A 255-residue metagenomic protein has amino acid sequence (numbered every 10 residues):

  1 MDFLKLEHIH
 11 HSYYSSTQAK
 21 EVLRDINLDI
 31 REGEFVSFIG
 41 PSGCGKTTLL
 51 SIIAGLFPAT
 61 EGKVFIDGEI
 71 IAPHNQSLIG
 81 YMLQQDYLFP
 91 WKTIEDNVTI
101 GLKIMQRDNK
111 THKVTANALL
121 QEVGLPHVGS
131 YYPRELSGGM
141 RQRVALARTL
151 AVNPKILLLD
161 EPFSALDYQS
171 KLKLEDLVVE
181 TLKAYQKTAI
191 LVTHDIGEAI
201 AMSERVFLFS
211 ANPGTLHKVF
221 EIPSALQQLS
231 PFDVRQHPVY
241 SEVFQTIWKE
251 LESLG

Functional and structural regions predicted by a protein language model:
I39-P41: The feature captures the beta-strand-to-loop junction immediately N-terminal to the Walker
A54: Helix-to-loop junction immediately C-terminal to a conserved catalytic motif
G62-H74: Conserved ABC transporter NBD signature motif
E95-K103, K113, E221: Short helical segment in ABC ATPase nucleotide-binding domains corresponding to the A-loop/adjacent helical element
Y131-R134, V152: Conserved signature/switch motifs of ABC ATPase nucleotide-binding domains
L146: Hydrophobic anchor residue at the start of the ABC signature
